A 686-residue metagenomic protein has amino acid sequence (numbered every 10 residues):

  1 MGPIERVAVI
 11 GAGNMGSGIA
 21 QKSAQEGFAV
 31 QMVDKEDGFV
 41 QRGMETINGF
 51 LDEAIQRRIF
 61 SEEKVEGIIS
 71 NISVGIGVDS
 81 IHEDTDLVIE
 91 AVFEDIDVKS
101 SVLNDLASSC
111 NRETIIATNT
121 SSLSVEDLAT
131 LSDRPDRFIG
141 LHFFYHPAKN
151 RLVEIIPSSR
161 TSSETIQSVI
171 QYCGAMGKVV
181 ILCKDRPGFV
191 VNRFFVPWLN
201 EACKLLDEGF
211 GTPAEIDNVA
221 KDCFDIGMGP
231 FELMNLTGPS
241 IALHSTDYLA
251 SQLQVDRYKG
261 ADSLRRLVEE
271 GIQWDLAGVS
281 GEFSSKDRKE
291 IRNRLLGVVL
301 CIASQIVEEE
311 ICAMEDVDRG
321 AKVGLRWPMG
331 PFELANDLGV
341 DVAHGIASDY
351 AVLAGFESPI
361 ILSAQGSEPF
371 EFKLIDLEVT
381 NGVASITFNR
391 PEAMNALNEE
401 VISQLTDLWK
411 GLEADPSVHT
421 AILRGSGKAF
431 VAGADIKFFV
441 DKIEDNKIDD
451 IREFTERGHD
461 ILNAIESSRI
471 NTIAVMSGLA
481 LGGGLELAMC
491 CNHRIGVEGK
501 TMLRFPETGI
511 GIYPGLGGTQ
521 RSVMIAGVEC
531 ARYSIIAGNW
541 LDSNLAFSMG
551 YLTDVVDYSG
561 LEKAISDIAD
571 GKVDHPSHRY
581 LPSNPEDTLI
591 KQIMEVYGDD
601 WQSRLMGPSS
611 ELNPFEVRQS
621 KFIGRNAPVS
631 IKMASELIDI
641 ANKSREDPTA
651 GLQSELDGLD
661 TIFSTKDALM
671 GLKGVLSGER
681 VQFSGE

Functional and structural regions predicted by a protein language model:
M1-N381, N389-E392, E400, T420 (+6 more regions): N-terminal glycine-rich phosphate-binding loop for ADP-containing cofactors
G16-A20, I461-I510, N539-S543: Glycine-rich beta-to-alpha active-site loop
L106, L481-S534, M549, A564-I568: CoA-thioester-processing core
L123-S124, K428-A432, L481-G482, Q682: Short, active-site-adjacent cap segments at secondary-structure transitions
D127-L131, N150-E154, N192-V196, A432-D435 (+3 more regions): Short acidic, glycine/serine/threonine-rich loops at helix termini
N381-N389, N395, E400-D449, H459-S477 (+5 more regions): A structural preference for short, pocket-lining loop segments at secondary-structure junctions
A434, I536-G538: Binding-interface segments
